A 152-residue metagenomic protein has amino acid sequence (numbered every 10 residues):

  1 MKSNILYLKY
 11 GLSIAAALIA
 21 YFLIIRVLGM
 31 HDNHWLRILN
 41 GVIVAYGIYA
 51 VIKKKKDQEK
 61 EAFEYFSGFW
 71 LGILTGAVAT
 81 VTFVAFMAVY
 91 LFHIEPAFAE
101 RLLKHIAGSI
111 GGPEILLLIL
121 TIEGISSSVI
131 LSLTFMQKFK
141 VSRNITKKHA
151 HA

Functional and structural regions predicted by a protein language model:
M1-Q58: Transmembrane alpha-helical insertion/packing segments
I5, K9-S13, L36-N40, F66-T75 (+3 more regions): Alpha-helical transmembrane segments of integral membrane proteins
I52-G68, F92: Membrane-helix interface/capping segments
G72-V89: Hydrophobic alpha-helical membrane-insertion segments
V89-A99: Membrane-helix interface motif
A97-I115: Short, membrane-exposed interhelical loops at transmembrane-helix boundaries
G111-L133: Hydrophobic alpha-helical transmembrane segments
K138-A152: Cytoplasmic juxtamembrane regions at transmembrane-helix boundaries
